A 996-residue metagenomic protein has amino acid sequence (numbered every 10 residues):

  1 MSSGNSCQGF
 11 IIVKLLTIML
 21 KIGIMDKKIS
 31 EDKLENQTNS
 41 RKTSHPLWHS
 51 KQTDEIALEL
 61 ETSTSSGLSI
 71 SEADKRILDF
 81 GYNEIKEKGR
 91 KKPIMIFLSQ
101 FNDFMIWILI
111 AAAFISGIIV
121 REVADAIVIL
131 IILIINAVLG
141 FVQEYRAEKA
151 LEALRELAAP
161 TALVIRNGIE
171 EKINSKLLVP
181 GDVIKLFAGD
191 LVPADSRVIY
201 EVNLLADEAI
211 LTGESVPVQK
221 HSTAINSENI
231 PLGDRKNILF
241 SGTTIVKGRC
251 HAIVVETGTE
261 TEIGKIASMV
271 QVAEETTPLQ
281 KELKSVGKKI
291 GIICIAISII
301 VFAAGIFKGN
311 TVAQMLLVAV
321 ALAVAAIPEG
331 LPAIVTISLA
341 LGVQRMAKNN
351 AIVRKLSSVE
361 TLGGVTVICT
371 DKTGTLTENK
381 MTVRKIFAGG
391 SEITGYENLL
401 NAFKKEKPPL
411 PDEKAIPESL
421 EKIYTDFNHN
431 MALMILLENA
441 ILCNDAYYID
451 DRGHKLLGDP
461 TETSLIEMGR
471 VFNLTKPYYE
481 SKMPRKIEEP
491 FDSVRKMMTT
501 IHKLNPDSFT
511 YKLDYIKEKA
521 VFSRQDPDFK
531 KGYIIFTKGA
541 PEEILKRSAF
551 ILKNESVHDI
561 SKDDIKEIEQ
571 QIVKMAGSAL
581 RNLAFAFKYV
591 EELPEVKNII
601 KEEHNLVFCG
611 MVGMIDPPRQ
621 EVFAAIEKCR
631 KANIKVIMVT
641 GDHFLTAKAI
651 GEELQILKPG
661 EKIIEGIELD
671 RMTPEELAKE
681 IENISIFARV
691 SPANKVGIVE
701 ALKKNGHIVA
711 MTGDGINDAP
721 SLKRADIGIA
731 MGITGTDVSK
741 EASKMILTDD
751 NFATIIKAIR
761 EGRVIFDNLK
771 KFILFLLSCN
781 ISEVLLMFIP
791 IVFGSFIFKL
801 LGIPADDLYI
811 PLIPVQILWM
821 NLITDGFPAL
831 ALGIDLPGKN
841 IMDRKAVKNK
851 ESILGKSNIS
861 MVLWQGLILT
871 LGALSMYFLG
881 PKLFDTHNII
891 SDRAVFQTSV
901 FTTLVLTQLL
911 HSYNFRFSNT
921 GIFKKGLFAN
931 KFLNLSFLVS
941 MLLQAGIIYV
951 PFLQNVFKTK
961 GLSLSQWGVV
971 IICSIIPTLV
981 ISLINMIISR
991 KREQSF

Functional and structural regions predicted by a protein language model:
S2-S3: Low-acidity, Ser/Thr- and Arg-rich intrinsically disordered low-complexity segments
L15-A846, E851-L854, L867, K882 (+3 more regions): Conserved cytosolic headpiece of P-type ATPases
T824, L869, Q897-S912: Generic alpha-helical transmembrane segments
M861-M876, L906: Alpha-helical transmembrane segments of multi-pass integral membrane proteins
F915: A C-terminal functional module that forms or caps the active site or interfaces directly with catalytic machinery
